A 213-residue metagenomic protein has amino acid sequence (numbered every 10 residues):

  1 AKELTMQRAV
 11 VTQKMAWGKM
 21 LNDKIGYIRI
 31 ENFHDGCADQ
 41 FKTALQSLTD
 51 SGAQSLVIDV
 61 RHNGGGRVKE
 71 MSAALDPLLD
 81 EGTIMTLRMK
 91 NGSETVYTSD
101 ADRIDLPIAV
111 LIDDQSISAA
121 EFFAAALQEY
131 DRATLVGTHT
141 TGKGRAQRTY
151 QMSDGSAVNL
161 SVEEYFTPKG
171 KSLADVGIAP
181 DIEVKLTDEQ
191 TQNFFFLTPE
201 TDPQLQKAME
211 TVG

Functional and structural regions predicted by a protein language model:
A1-Y150: Cleft-lining beta-strand/loop regions that shape enzyme active-site pockets
E3, K24-Y27, G155-N159, D181 (+1 more regions): A residue-level signal for beta-strand positions that form part of recognition/binding surfaces within mature
L78, D102, M152-D154, V158-N159 (+1 more regions): A short, structural micro-pattern
I104-V110, G155-Y165: A polyampholytic, Gly/Pro-enriched intrinsically disordered region
Q147-T149, V158-T191: Conserved P-loop NTPase
S172-D175, E183, D188-G213: Conserved functional hotspot residues or short segments at active or partner-binding sites across diverse domains
